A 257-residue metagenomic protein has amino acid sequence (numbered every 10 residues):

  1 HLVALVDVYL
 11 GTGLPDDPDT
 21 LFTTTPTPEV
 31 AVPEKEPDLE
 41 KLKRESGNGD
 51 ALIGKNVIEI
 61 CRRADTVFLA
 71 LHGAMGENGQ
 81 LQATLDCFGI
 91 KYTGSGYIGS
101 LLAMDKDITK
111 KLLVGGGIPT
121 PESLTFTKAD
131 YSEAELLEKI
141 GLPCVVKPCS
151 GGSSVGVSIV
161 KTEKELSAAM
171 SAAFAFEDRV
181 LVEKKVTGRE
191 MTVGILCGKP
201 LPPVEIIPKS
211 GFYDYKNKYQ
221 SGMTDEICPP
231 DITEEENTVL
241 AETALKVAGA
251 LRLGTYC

Functional and structural regions predicted by a protein language model:
H1-I98, L102-M104, I108, L112-G115 (+1 more regions): ATP-binding N-terminal substructure of ATP-dependent carboxylate-amine bond-forming enzymes
V6, V180, K184, R252-C257: A short glycine-rich, hydrophobically flanked beta-strand micro-motif that places a catalytic Asp/Glu for divalent metal
V57-C61, S100-R189, T238-E242: Active-site nucleotide/adenylate-binding loops and adjacent lid/helix of ATP-dependent enzymes
E77-N78, E190-M191, C257: Short, well-ordered alpha-helical microsegments
Q80-Q82, S158, I195: Short amphipathic alpha-helical segments
K161-V247: Phosphate-binding site of ATP-dependent enzymes
